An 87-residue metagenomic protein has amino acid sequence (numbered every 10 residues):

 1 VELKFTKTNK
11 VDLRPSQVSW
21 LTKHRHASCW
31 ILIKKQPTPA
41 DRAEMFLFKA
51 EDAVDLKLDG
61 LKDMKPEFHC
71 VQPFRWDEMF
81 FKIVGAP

Functional and structural regions predicted by a protein language model:
V1-K7: Conserved catalytic cores of phosphodiester-cleaving nucleases, focusing on short active-site segments
K7-V18: Active-site-adjacent loop/helix micro-motif of nuclease/hydrolase catalytic cores
S19, K23, F81-K82: Charged/polar, solvent-exposed surface patches and flexible loops
T22-D55: Nucleic-acid nuclease catalytic cores
D52-M64: Acidic, Ser/Thr-rich peripheral helices and adjacent loops at domain boundaries
D63-P87: Charged phosphate-binding loop/patch that engages nucleotide di/tri-phosphates or the phosphate backbone of nucleic
